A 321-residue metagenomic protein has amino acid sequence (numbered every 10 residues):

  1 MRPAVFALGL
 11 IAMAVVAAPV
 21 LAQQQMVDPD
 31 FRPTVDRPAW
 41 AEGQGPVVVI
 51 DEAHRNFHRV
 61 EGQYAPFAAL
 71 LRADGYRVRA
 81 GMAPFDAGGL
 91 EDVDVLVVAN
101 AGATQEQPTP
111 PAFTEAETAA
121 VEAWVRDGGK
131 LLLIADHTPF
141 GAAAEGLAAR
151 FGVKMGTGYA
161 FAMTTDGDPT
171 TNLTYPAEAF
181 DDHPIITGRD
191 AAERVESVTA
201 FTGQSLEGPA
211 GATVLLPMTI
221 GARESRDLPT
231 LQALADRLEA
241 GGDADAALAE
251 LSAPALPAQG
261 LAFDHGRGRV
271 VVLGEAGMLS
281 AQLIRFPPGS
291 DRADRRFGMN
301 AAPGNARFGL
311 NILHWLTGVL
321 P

Functional and structural regions predicted by a protein language model:
M1-L8: Bacterial N-terminal signal peptides that target proteins for export
L10-I11, V15: Compositionally biased, low-complexity intrinsically disordered regions
A17-P19: N-terminal signal peptide c-region/cleavage motif recognized by signal peptidases
A22-P321: Short, surface-exposed patches at the edges or C-terminal ends of soluble domains, predominantly
